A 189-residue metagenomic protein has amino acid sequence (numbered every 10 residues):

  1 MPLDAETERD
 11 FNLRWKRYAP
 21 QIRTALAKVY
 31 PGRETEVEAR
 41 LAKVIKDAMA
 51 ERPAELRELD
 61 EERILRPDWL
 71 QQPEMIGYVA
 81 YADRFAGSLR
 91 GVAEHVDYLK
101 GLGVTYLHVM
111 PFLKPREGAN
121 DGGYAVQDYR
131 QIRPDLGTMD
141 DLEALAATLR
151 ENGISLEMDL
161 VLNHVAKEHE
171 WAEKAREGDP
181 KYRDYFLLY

Functional and structural regions predicted by a protein language model:
M1-Y189: Acidic/aromatic-lined carbohydrate-recognition and catalytic surfaces of CAZymes acting on diverse glycans
